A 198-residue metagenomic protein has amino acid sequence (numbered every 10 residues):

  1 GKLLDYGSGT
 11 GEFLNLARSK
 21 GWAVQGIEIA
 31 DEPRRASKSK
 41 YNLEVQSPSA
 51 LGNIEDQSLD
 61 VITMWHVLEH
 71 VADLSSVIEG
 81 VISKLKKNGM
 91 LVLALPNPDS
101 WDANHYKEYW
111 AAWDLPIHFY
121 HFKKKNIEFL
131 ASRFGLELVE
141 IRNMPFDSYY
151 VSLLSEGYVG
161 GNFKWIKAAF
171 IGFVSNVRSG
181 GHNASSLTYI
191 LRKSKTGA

Functional and structural regions predicted by a protein language model:
G1-K107, H121-F134, M144-F146, S185-K193: Conserved SAM-binding loop
L16-R18, V92-L93, A111, V159-W165: N-terminal start-of-chain detector that recognizes signal peptides and the immediate post-cleavage beginning
E44, Y109-A112, K164, V177: Homeobox/homeodomain signature
Y106-L115, L154-G161: Short glycine/proline- and charge-enriched loop/turn segments that cap or connect secondary-structure elements
H118: Conserved glycine-rich, hydrophobic/aromatic-active-site segments that form phosphate/pyrophosphate or metal-binding
E137: Short acidic/polar active-site loop segments enriched in Thr and Asp
E140-A198: A C-terminal cap/extension of S-adenosyl-L-methionine-dependent methyltransferases that defines the acceptor-substrate
